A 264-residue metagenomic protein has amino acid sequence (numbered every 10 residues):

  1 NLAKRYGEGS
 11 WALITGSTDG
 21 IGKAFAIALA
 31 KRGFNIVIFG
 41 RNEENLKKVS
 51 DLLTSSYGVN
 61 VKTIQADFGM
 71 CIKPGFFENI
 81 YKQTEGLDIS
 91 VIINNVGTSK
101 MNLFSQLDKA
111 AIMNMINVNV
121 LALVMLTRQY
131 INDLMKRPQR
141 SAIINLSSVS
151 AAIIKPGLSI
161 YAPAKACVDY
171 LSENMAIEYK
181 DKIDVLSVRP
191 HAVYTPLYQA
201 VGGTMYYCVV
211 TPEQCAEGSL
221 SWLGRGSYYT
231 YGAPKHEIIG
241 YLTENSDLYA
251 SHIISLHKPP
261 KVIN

Functional and structural regions predicted by a protein language model:
T18-D19, N42: Conserved glycine-rich cofactor-binding loop
R32-V49: Conserved glycine-rich Rossmann-like NAD(P)H-binding loop of the short-chain dehydrogenase/reductase
N95-M101: Conserved NAD(P)H cofactor-binding loop of Rossmann-fold oxidoreductase domains
L103-F104, D108-N114: Substrate-binding pocket helix/loop in short-chain dehydrogenase/reductase
T127, A164: Active-site helix of classical SDR
S148: Residue(s) in the substrate-gating loop at a strand-loop-helix junction that position the organic substrate next
Y170, A176-S255: SDR active-site lid
